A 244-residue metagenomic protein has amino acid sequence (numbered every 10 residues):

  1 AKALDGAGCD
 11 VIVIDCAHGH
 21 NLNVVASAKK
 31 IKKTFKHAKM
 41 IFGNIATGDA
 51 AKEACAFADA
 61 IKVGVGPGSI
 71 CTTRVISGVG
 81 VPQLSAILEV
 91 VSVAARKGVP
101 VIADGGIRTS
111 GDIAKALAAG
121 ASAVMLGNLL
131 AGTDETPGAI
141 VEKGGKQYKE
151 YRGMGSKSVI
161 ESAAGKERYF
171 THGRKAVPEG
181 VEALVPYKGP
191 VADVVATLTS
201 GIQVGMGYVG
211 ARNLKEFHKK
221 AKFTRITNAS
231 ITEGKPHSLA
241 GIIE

Functional and structural regions predicted by a protein language model:
A1-D104, R108-K149, R168-H172: Alpha/beta enzyme core
T47, T72, G78-V81, T109 (+8 more regions): Generic structural "secondary-structure junction" signal
I140, E161-S162, V195, S200: Alpha-helical protein-protein interaction elements
K149-H172, V181-E182, K188-G189: Catalytic core of tubulin tyrosine ligase-like
F170-E244: C-terminal extensions of enzymes
